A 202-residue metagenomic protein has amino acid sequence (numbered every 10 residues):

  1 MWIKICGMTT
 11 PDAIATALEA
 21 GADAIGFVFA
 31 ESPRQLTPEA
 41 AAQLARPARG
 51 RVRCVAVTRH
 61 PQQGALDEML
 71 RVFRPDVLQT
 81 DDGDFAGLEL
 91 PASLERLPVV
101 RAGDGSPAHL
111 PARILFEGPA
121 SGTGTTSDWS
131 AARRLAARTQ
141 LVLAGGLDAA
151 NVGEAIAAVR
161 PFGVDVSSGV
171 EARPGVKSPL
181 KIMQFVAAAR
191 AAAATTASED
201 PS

Functional and structural regions predicted by a protein language model:
M1-S202: Conserved N-terminal beta1-alpha1 strand-loop-helix module at the mouth
